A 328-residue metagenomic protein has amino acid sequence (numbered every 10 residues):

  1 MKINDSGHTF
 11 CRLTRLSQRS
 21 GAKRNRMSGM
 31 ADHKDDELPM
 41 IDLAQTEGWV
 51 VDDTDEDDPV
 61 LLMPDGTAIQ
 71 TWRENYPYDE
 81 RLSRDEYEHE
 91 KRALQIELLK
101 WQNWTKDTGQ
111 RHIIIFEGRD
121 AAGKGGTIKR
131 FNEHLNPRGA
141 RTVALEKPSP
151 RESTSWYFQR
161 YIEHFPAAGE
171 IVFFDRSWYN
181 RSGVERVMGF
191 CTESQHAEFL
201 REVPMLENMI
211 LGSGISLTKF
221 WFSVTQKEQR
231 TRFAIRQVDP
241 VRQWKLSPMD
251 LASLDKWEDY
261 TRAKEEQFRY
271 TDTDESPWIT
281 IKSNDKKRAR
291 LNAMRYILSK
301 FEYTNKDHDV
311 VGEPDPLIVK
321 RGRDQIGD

Functional and structural regions predicted by a protein language model:
K2-H8: Extreme N-terminal basic, low-complexity initiation segments that serve as generic localization/processing leaders
T9-L16, G21-D328: Glycine-rich phosphate-binding loop of ATP-dependent small-molecule kinases
